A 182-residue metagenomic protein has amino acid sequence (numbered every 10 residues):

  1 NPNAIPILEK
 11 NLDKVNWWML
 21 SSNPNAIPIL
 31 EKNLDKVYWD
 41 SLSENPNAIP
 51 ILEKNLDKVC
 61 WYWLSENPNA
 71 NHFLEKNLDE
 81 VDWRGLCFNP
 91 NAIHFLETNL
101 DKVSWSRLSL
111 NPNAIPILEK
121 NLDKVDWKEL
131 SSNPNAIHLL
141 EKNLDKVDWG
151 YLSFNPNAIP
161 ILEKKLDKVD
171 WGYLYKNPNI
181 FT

Functional and structural regions predicted by a protein language model:
N1-T182: Alpha-helical scaffold segments
